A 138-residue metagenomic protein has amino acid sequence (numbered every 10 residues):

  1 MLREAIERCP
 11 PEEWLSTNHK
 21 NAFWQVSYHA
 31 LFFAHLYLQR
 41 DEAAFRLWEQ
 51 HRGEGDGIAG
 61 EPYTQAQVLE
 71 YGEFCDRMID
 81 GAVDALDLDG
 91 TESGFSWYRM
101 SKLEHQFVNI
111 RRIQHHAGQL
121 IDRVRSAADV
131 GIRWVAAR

Functional and structural regions predicted by a protein language model:
L2-A5, C75: Amphipathic alpha-helical packing segments from all-alpha helical-bundle domains
R3, P11-G55, F95-R138: Short, contiguous alpha-helical
I6, E42, D87: Short, small-residue-rich loop/turn micro-motifs
I6-C9, V83: Sec/Tat-exported extracytoplasmic proteins
P10-P11, P62: Proline-rich intrinsically disordered, low-complexity coils
D56-G94, S101-A117: Acidic/histidine-rich alpha-helical segments that form the ligand environment of transition-metal centers
